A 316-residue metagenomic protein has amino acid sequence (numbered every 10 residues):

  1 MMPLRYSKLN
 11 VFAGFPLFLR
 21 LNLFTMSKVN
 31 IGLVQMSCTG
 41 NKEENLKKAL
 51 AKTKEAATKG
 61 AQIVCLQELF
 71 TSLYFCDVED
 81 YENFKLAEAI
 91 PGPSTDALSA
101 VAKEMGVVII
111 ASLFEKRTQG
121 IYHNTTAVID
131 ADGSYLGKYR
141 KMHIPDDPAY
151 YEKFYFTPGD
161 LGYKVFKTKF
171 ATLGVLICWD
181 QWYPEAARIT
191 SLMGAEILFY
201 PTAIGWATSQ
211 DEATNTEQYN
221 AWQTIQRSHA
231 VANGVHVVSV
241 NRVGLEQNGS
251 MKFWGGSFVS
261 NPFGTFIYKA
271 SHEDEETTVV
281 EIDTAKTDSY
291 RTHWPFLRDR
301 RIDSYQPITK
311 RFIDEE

Functional and structural regions predicted by a protein language model:
V11-A13: Short hydrophobic alpha-helical segments enriched in small aliphatic residues
F24-Q62, F199: N-terminal active-site segment of His-dependent metallophosphoesterases
I31, I129-L136, S260-I267: Short, glycine-anchored, charge-dense loop/turn motifs used at functional sites
K42, A51-D132, L136-K138, I204-S228 (+1 more regions): Cys-nucleophile CN-hydrolase/nitrilase-fold catalytic domain and related Cys-dependent amidase chemistry that acts on
A87-I110, C178-T277: CN hydrolase (nitrilase-like) catalytic-core segments centered on the catalytic cysteine and neighboring Lys/Glu
A87-I90, A100, R117-I225, H293-W294: Active-site catalytic loop in hydrolytic enzyme cores
A285-E316: A short C-terminal boundary segment appended to hydrolase-like catalytic domains
